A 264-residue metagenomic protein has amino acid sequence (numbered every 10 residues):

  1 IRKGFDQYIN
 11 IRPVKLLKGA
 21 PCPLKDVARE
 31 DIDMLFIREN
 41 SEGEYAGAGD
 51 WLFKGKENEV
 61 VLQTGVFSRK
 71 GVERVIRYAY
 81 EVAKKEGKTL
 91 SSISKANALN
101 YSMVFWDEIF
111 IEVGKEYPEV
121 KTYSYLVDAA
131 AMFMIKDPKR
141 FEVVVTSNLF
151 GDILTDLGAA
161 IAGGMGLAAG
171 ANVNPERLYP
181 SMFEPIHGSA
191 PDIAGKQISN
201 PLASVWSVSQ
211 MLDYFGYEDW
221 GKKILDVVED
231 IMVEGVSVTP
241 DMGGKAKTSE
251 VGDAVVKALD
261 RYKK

Functional and structural regions predicted by a protein language model:
I1-F53, E57-L62, L149: N-terminal glycine-rich phosphate/adenylate-binding segment common to multiple enzyme folds
I1-L17, E116-Y125, A168-E184: Short, acidic/small-residue loops that bind anionic groups at enzyme active sites
D6-Q7, L24, E30-D33, K85-K88 (+4 more regions): Short coil/turn connectors at secondary-structure junctions
G19, Y125-M132: Short acidic loop-to-helix transition motifs that present clustered carboxylates
K56-D128, R140: Glycine-rich phosphate/diphosphate-binding loop of Rossmann-like nucleotide-binding domains
E86-S94, Y117-Y125, Y217-K223, E234-K245 (+1 more regions): Flexible, glycine/charged-enriched surface loops at secondary-structure junctions
M134-V236: Glycine-rich phosphate/nucleotide-binding loop
